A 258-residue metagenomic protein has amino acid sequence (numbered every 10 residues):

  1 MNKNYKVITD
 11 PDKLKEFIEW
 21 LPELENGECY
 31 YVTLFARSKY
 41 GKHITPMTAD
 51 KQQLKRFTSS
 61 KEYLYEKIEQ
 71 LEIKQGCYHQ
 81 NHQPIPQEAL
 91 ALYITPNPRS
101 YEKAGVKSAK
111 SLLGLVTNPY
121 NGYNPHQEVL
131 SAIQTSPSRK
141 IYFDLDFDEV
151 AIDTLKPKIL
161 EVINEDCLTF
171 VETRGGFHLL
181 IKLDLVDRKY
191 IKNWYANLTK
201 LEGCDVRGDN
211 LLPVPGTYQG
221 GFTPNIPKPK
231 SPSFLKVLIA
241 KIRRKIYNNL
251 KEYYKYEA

Functional and structural regions predicted by a protein language model:
M1-T173, D184-L185, K192, G220-A258: Signature for HUH/AEP ssDNA processing cores
I163-N164, Y195-R207: A common structural junction motif
C167-G175, D205-P213: A generic structural motif
L180-K182: Short hydrophobic/aromatic beta-strand micro-patches that form the beta-sheet surface supporting nucleotide- or nucleic
